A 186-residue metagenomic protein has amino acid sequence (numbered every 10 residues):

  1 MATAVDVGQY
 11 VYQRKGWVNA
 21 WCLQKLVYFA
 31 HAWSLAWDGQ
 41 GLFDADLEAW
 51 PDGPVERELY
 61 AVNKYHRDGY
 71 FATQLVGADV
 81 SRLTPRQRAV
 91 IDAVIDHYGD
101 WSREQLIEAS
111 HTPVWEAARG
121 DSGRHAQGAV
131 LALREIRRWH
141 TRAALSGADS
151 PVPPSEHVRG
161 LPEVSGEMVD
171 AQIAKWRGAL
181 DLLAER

Functional and structural regions predicted by a protein language model:
M1-R186: Domain-edge interaction signal
